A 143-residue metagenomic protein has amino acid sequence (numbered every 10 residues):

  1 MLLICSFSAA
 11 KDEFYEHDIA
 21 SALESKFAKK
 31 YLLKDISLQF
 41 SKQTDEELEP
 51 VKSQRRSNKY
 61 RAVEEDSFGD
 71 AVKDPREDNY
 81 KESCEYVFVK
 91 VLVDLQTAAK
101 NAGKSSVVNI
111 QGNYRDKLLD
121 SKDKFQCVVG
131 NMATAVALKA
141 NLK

Functional and structural regions predicted by a protein language model:
C5-F7: N-terminal signal peptide c-region/cleavage motif recognized by signal peptidases
A9-I19: Cleaved targeting-peptide boundary
I19-S21, Y31, E49, K90 (+1 more regions): Short amphipathic alpha-helical surface micro-motifs
A22-R76: Compositionally biased P/S/T/G-rich terminal and signal peptide-adjacent segments that lie outside catalytic cores
K59-S121: Short, well-ordered alpha-helical segments
N109-K143: Surface-exposed short loop/turn segments
